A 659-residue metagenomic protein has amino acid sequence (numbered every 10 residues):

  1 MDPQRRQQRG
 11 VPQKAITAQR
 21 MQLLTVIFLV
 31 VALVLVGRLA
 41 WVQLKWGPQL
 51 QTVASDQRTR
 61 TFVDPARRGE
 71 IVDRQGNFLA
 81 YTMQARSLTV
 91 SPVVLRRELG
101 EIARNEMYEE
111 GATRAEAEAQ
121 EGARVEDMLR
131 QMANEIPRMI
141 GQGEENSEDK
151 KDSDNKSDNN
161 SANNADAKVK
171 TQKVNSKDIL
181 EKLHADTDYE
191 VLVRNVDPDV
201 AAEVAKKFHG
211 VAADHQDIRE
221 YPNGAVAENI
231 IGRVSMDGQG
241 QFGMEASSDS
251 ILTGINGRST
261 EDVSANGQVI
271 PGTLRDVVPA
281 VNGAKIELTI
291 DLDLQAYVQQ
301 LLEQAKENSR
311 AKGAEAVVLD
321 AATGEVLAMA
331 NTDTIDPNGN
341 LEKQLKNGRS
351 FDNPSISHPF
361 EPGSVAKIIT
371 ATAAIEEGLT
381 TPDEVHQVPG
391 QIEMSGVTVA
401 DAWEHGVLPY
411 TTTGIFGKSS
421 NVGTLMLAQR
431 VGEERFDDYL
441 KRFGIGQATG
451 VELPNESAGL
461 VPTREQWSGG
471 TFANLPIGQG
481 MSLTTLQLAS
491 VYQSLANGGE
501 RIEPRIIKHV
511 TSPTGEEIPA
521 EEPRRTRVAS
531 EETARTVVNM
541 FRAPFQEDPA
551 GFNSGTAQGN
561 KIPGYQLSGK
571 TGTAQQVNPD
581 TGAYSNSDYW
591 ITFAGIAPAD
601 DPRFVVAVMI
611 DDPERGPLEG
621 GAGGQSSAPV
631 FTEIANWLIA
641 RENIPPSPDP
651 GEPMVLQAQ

Functional and structural regions predicted by a protein language model:
M1-R6, A15-Q49: Hydrophobic alpha-helical transmembrane signal-anchor segments
R58, V63-R67, N256, R310-G313 (+1 more regions): Short, small/polar residue-rich loop motifs at catalytic or cofactor-binding pockets
T59-Q84: Short extracytoplasmic
T82-V94, A328-T334: Short beta->alpha transition motifs characteristic of CBS
T89-V90, V94, D127, Q131-Q142 (+3 more regions): Small/polar-residue-rich segments within soluble enzyme cores
Y189, I270-A314: Conserved, well-ordered alpha-helix/loop/beta-strand core segments that scaffold catalytic motifs
A265-L274, A321-S364, I369-P613, G623 (+1 more regions): Beta-lactam-recognizing serine transpeptidase/beta-lactamase-like catalytic domain environment
E517-I518, Q625-Q659: Short, gly/Ser/Thr-rich active-site loops of penicillin-recognizing serine hydrolases
